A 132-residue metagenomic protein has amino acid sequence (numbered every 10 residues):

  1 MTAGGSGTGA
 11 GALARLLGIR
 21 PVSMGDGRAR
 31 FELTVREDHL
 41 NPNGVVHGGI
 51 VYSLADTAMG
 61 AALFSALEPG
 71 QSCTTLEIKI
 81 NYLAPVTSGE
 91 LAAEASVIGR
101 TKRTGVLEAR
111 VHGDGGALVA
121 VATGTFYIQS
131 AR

Functional and structural regions predicted by a protein language model:
M1-R132: Terminal targeting signals and extreme-terminal segments of soluble enzymes
